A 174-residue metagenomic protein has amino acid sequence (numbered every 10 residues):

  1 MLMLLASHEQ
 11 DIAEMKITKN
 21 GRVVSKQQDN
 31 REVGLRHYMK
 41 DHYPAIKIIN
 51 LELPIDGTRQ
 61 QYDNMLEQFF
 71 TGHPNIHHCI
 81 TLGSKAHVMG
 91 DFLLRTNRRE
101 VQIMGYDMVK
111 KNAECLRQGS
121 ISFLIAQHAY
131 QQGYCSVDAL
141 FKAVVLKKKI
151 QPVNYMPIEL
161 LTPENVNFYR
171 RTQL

Functional and structural regions predicted by a protein language model:
M1-A13: A conserved helix-loop-strand patch within extracytoplasmic ligand-binding domains of the periplasmic binding
M1-L4, Q118-Y130: Short beta-strand elements at the ligand-binding edges of bilobed clamshell
Q10-V23: Short beta-strand segments enriched in small/hydrophobic residues
A13-E14, R36-R59: Short beta-strand elements in bilobed, periplasmic/extracellular small-molecule ligand-binding domains
G21-V33: Glycine- and acidic-residue-enriched helix-capping/strand-helix junction motifs
R22-V23, M39-H42, Q131-L174: Hinge/cleft segment of the Venus flytrap/periplasmic-binding protein
P54-K111: Hydrophobic alpha-helical
K110-G119: Glycine-rich, charge-decorated loop segments at or immediately adjacent to ligand/cofactor-binding or catalytic sites
